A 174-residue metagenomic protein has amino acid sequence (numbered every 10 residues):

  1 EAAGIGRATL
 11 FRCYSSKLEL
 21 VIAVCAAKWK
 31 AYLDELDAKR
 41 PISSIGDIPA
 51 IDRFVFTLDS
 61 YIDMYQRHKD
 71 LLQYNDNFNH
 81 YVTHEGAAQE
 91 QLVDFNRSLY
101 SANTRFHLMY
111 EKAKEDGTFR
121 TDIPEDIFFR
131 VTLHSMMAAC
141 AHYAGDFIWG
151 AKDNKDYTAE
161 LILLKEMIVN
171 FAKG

Functional and structural regions predicted by a protein language model:
E1-A23: Helix-turn-helix
R7, R12, L72-N75, F128-R130 (+2 more regions): Gram-positive cell-envelope targeting signals
A23, A27, A38-D70, E125 (+2 more regions): Hydrophobic alpha-helical connector segments
K39-S44, N79-G86, Y143-F147: Secondary-structure edge/capping motif, primarily at the C-terminal ends of alpha-helices and the immediately following
S60-D63, T104, L108-D116, R130-G174: C-terminal peripheral helix-coil segments that are non-catalytic and often amphipathic
D63-R105, I127: Short secondary-structure transition hinges
